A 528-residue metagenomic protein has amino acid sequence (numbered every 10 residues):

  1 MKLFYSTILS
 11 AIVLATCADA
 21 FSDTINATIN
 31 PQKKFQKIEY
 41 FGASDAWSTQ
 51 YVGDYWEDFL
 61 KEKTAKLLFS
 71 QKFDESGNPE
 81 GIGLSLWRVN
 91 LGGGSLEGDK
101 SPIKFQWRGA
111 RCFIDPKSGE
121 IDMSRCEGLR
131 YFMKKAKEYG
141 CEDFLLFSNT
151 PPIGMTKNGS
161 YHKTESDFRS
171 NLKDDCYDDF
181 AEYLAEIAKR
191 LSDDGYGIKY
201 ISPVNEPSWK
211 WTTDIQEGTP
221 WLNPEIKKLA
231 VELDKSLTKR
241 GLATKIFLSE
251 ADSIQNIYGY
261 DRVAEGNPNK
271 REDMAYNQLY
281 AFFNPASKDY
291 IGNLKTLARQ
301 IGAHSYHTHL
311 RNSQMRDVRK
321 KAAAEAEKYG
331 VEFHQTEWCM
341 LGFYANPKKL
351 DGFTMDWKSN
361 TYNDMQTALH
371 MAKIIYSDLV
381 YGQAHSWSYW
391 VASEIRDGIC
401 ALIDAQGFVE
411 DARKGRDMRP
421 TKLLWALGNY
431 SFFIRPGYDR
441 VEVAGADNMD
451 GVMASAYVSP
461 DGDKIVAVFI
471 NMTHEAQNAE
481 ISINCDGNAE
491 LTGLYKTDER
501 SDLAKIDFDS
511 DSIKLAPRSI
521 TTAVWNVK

Functional and structural regions predicted by a protein language model:
S6-T16: Bacterial N-terminal signal peptides
T24-I198, W211, E217-P224, V231 (+1 more regions): N-terminal catalytic cores of secreted or lumenal carbohydrate-active enzymes
E39-D45, S85-L91, S95, D143-F147 (+6 more regions): Structural recognition of the beta-strand scaffold that forms the well-ordered cores of secreted hydrolase catalytic
P220-I374: Noncatalytic carbohydrate-binding groove/subsite architecture in carbohydrate-active enzymes
Q335-N429, V441-N448: Aromatic/acidic polysaccharide-binding cleft in carbohydrate-active enzymes
A446-N488, R518: Carbohydrate-binding surface patches
N484-D502: Solvent-exposed beta-hairpin/edge-strand motifs
I506-K528: C-terminal beta-strand-rich structural cap/linker in extracellular carbohydrate-active enzymes
